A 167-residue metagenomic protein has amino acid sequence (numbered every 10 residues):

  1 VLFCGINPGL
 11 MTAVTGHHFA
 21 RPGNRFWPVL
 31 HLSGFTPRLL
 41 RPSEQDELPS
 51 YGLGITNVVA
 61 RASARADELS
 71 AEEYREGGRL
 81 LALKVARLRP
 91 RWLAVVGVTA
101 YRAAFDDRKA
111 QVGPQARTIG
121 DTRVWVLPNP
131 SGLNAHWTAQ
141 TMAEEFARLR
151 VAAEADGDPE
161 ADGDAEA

Functional and structural regions predicted by a protein language model:
V1-W92, T99-P114, I119-A153: A polyanion-binding, active-site-adjacent surface
E154-E166: Asp/Glu-rich intrinsically disordered low-complexity tracts
